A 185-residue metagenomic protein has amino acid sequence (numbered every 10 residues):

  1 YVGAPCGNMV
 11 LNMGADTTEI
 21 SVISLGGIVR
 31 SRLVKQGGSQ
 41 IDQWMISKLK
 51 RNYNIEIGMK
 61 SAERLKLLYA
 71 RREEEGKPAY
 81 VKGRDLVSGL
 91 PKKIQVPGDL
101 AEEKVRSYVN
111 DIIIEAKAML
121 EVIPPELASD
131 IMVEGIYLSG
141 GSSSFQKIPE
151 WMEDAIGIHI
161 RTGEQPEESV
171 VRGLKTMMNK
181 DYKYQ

Functional and structural regions predicted by a protein language model:
Y1-L11, R172-Y182: Conserved phosphate-binding catalytic cores of ATP/NTP-utilizing and phosphoryl-transfer enzymes
V2-R30, E73-K77: Gly/Thr-rich phosphate-binding beta-strand-loop-beta motif of the actin/hexokinase/Hsp70
N12, M45, A116, L138 (+1 more regions): Residue-level signature of catalytic and energy-coupling elements of molecular machines, predominantly ATP/GTP-dependent
L25-V109, I131: Phosphate-binding glycine-rich/basic clefts of nucleotide- and phosphate-handling proteins, predominantly
G27-V29, A128-E134, I156-I158: Short, surface-exposed connector motifs at secondary-structure boundaries
A70, E74, A128-M152: Glycine-rich phosphate-binding loops at beta-strand->alpha-helix junctions
K104-M132, M177-D181: Phosphate/ATP-binding catalytic cores across multiple sugar-kinase/actin-like superfamilies, primarily ASKHA
M152-K175, K183-Y184: Conserved phosphate-binding/catalytic loops in two-lobed NTP-binding clefts
